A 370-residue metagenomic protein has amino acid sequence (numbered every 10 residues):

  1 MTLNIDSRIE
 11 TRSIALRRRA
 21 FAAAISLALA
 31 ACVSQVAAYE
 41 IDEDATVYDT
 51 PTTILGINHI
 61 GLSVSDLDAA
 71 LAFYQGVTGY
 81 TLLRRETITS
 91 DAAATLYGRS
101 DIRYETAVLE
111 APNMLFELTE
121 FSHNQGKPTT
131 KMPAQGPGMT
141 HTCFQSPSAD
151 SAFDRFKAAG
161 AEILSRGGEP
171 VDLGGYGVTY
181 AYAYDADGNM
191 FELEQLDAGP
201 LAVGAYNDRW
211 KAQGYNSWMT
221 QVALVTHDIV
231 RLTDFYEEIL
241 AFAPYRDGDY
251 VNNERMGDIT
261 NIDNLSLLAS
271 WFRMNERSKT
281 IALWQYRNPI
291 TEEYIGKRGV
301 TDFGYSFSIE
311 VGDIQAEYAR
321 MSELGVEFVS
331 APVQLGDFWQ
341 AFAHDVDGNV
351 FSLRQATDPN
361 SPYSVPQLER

Functional and structural regions predicted by a protein language model:
M1-L16: N-terminal secretory signal peptides that target proteins for export/translocation
A22-A31: Bacterial N-terminal signal peptides
V36-P51, R85, F144, D150-Y215 (+6 more regions): Vicinal oxygen chelate
V47-I54, G61, A94-T95: Conserved N-terminal glycine/acidic-rich loop preference
P51, Y97-R99, T130-A134, Q213 (+2 more regions): Short consensus segments that form the blades of beta-propeller domains, in both extracellular/periplasmic
L55-S65, R103-E117, F121-H123, P128-F156 (+6 more regions): Vicinal oxygen chelate
S63-N113, G174, V225-S278, E323: Core segments of cupin and vicinal oxygen chelate
